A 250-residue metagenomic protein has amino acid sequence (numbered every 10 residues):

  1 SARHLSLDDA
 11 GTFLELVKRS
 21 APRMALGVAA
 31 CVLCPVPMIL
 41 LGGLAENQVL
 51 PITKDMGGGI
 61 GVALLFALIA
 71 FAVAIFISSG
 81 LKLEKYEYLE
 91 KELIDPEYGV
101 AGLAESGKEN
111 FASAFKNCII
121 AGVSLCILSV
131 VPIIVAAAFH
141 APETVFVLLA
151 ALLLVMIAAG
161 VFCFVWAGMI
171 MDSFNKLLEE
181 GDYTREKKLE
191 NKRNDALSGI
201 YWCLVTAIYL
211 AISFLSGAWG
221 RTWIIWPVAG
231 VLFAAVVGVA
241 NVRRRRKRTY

Functional and structural regions predicted by a protein language model:
A2-Y250: Hydrophobic alpha-helical bundles in membrane proteins
